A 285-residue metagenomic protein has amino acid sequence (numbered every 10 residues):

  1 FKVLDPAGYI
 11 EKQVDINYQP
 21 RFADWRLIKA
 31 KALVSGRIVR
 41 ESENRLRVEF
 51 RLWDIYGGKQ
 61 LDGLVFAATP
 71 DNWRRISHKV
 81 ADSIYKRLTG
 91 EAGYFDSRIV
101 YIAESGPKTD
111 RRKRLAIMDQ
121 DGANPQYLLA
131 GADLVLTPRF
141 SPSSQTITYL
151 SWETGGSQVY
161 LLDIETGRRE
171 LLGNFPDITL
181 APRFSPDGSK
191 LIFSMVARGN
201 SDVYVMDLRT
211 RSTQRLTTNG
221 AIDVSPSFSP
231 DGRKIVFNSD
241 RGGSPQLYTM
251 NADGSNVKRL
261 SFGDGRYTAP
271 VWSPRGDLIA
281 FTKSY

Functional and structural regions predicted by a protein language model:
F1-R47: Short, solvent-exposed, polar/charged sequence segments at loop or secondary-structure edges
K2, E43, Y56-P125: C-terminal/domain-edge helix-coil "capping" segments
Y56, D119-A123, D163-G167, D207-R211 (+1 more regions): Short loop/turn segments that connect beta-strands within beta-propeller blades
G58-F66, N124-L129, L171, R215-T217 (+1 more regions): Aromatic (tryptophan-biased) beta-strands that constitute blades/sheets of beta-rich domains
A92, E104-R114, A130-D133, L150-V159 (+8 more regions): A flexible loop/linker signature enriched in serine peptidases of the S9 family
G93-F95, P142-S143, P186-D187, P230-D231 (+1 more regions): Residue-level detector of Asp-centered blade-edge/turn motifs that repeat once per structural unit in beta-propeller
I99, I147-T148, G188-I192, G232-V236 (+1 more regions): Hydrophobic beta-strand positions that form the internal "hydrophobic ladder" of WD40/Gbeta-like beta-propeller blades
